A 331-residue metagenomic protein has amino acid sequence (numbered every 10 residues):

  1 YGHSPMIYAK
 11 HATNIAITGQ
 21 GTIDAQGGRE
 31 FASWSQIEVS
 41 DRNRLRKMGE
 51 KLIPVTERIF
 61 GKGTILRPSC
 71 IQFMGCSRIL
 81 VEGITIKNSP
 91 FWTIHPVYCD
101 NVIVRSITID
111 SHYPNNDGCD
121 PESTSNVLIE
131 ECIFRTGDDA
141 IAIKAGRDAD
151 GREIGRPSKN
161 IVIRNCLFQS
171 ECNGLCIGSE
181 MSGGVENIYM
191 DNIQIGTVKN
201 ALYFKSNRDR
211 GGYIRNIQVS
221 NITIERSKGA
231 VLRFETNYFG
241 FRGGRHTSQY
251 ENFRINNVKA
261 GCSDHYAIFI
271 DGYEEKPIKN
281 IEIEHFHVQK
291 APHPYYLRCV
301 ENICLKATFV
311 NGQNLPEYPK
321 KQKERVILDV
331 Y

Functional and structural regions predicted by a protein language model:
Y1-Y331: Extracellular/periplasmic carbohydrate-active domains that bind, remodel, or depolymerize complex polysaccharides
